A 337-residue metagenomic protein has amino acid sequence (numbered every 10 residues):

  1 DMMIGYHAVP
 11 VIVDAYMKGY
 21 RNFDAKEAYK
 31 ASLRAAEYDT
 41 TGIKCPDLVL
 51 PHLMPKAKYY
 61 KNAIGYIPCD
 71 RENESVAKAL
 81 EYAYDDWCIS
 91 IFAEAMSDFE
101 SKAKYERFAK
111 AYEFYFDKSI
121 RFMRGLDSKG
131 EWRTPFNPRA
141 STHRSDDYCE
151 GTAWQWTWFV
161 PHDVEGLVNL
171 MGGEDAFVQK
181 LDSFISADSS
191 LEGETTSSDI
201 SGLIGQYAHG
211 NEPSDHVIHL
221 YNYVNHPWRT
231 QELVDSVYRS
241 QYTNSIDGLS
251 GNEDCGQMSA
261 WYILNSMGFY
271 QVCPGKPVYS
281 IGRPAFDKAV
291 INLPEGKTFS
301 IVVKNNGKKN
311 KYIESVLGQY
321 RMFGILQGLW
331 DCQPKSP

Functional and structural regions predicted by a protein language model:
D1-M2, P10-V11, Y16: Long, structured ligand/cofactor-binding scaffold of large enzymes
G5, V9, G19-A285, A289-S300 (+3 more regions): Active-site core of glycosidic bond-cleaving carbohydrate-active enzymes
K309-G318: Beta-strand-rich binding/interaction modules
G318-G328: Solvent-exposed beta-strand/loop surfaces of large extracellular or lumenal domains
L329-P337: C-terminal beta-strand-rich structural cap/linker in extracellular carbohydrate-active enzymes
